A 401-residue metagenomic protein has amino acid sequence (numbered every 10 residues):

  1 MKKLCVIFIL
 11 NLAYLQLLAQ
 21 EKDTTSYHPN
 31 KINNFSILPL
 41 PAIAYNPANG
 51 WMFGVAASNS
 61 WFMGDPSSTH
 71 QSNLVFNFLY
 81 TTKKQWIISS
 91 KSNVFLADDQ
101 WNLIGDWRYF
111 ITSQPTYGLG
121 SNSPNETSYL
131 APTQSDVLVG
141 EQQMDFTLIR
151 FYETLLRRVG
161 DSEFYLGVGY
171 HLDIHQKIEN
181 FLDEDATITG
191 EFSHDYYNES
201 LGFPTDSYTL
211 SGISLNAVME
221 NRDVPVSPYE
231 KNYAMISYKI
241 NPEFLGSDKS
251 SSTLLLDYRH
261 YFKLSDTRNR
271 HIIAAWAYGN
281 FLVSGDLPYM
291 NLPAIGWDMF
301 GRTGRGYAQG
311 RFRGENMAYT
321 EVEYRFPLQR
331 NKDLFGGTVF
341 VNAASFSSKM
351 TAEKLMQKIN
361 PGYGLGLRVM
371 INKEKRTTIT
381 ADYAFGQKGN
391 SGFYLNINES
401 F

Functional and structural regions predicted by a protein language model:
M1-T24: Bacterial Sec-dependent N-terminal signal peptides
E21-F35, M63-Q71, A97-N102, G160-E163 (+7 more regions): Short loop/turn motifs that connect adjacent beta-strands in outer-membrane beta-barrel proteins
P29-I37, Y45-T205, R311, T378-T380 (+2 more regions): Gram-negative/organellar outer-membrane beta-barrel architecture
I37-P39, F53-V55, W86-S90, T147-E153 (+7 more regions): Hydrophobic, lipid-facing positions within transmembrane beta-strands of outer-membrane proteins
I37-P39, S72-F76, W101-W107, F164-V168 (+8 more regions): Transmembrane beta-strands of outer-membrane beta-barrel proteins
S60-G64, L79-Q85, F110-Q114, D173-K177 (+7 more regions): Sequence/structural signature of outer-membrane beta-barrel proteins
K177, F181-Y196, L201-P204, T209-S211 (+3 more regions): Outer-membrane beta-barrel transmembrane domain signature
F203, I213-V218, R222-L334: C-terminal outer-membrane beta-barrel translocator/porin domains of Gram-negative envelope proteins and their
